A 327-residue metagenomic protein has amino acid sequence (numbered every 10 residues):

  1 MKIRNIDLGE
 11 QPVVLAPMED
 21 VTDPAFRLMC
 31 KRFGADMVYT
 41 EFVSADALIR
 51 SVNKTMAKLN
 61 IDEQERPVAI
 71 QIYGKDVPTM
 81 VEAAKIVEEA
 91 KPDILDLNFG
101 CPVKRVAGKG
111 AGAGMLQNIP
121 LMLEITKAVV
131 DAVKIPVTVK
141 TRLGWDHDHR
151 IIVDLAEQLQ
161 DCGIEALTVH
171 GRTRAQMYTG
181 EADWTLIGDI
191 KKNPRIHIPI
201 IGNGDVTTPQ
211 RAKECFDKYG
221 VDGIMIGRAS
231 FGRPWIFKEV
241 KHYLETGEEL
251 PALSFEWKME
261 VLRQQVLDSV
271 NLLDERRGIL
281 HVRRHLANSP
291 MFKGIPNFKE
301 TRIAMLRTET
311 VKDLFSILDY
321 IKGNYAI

Functional and structural regions predicted by a protein language model:
M1-I327: Flavin-dependent oxidoreductase catalytic cores
